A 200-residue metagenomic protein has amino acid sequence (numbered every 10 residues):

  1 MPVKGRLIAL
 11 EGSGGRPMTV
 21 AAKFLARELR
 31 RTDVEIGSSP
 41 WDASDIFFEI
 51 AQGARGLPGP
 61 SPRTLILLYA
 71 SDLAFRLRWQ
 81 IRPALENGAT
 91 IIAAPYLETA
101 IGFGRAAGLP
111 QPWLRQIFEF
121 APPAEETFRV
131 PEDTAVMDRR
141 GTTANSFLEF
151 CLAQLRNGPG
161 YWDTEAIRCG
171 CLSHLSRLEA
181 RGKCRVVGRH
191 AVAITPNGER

Functional and structural regions predicted by a protein language model:
M1-P2, V20-E28, T134-R200: NTP-dependent small-molecule kinase module
V3-I8, S13, A89: Pre-Walker A (Motif I) flank of P-loop NTPase domains
I8, G37-S39, I92, E126-R129 (+1 more regions): Hydrophobic/aromatic beta-strand patches that form the interior of the parallel beta-sheet core in alpha/beta enzyme
A9-K23: Glycine-rich phosphate-binding P-loop
R27-G37: Post-Walker A helix-loop "phosphate-sensing" segment adjacent to the P-loop in P-loop NTPases
L29, A54, R76, Q80-A84 (+5 more regions): Hydrophobic helix-cap positions at the C-terminus of alpha-helices in RecA-like/P-loop ATPase nucleotide-binding cores
G37-R115: ATP-dependent small-molecule kinase phosphotransfer cores that center on conserved nucleotide phosphate-binding segments
T99-N157: A glycine- and Lys/Arg-enriched "phosphate-lid" helix/loop adjacent to the NTP-binding pocket of small-molecule kinases
